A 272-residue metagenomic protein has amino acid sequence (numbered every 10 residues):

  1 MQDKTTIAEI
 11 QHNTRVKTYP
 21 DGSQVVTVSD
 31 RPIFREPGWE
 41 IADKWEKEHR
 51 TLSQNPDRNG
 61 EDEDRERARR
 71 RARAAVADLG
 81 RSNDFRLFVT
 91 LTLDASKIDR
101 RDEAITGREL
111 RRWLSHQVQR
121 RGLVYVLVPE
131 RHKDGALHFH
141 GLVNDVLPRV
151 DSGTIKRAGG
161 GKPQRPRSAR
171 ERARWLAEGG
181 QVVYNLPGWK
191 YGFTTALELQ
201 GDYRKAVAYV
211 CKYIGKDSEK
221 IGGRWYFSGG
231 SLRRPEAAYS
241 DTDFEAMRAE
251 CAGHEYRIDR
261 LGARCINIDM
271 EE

Functional and structural regions predicted by a protein language model:
M1-L137, D145-E272: Right-hand nucleic-acid polymerase module
